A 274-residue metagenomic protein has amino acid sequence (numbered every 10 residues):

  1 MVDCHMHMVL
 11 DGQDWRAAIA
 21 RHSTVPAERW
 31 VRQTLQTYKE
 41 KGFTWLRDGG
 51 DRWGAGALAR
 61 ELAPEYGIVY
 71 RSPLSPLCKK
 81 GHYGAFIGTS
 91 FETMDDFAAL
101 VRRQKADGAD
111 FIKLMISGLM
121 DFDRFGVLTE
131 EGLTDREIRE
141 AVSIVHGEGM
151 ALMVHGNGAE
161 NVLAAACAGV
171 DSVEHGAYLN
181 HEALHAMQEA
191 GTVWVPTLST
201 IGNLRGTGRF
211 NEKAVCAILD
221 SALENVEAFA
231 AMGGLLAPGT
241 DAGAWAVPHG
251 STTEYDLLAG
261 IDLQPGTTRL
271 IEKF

Functional and structural regions predicted by a protein language model:
M1-L62, Y83: Metal-associated gating/positioning segment near the N- to mid-region
H7-G12, D51-G56, C78-K79, G118-F122 (+4 more regions): Active-site environment of divalent metal-dependent phosphoester hydrolases
W15-R29, G81-L100, A151-M153: Active-site mouth loops of central-metabolism enzymes
E28-A57, G67-L77, A109-D123, A151 (+2 more regions): Divalent metal-dependent hydrolysis catalytic cores, especially in the metallo-beta-lactamase
G56-V69, T129-D135, R139, A165-Y178 (+1 more regions): Short, electropositive alpha-helical surface patch
D95-M115, M120-W194, V215-L236: Histidine/acidic residue-rich metal-binding segments in metalloenzymes
G147, L219-F274: His/Asp/Glu-enriched, well-ordered alpha-helical/loop segment that forms or immediately abuts the divalent-metal
P196-C216: Active-site loop ensemble at the mouth of alpha/beta enzyme cores that anchors a bound cofactor
